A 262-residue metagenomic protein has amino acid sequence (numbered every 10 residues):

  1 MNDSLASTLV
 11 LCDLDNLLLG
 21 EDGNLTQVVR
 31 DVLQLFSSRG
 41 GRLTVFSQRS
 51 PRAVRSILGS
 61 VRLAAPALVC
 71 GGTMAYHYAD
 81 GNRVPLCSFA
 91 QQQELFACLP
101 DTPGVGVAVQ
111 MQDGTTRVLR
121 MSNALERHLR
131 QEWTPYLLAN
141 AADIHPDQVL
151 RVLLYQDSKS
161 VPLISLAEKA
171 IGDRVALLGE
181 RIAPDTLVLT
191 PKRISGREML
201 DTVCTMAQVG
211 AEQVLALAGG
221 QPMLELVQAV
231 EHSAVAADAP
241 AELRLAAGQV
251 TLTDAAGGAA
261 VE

Functional and structural regions predicted by a protein language model:
L5-L9, L25-T26, L189-E262: Mg2+-dependent phosphoryl-transfer enzymes with acidic/Ser/Thr/Gly-rich catalytic loops
G23-L125: Active-site phosphate-binding/coordination module
S38-T44, L63-A65, R151, E212-Q213 (+1 more regions): Short active-site oxyanion
V61-L63, C70-G71, A170-R174, A229-V230 (+1 more regions): Short, structured coil segments at secondary-structure junctions
A64-G71, P85, L129, S233-D238 (+1 more regions): Short hydrophobic/aromatic-enriched beta-strand-loop microsegments
C87, Y136-N140, Q249-A255: Short acidic-hydrophobic, aromatic-tinged amphipathic segments that line or gate anion-handling sites
G104-G106, Q110-L217, Q221-A229: Conserved acidic, metal-coordinating active-site core of Asp-based, Mg2+-dependent phosphoryl-transfer enzymes
